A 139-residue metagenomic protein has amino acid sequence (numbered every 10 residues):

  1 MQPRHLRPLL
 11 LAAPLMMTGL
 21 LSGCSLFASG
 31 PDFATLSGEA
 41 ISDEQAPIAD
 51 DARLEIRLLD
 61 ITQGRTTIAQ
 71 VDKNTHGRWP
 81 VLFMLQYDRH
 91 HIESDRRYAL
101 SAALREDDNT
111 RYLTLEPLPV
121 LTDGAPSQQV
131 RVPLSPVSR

Functional and structural regions predicted by a protein language model:
Q2-A13: Bacterial N-terminal signal peptides that target proteins for export
L20-G23: C-terminal motif of bacterial Sec signal peptides marking the signal peptidase cleavage site
F27, P80-L82, V120-R139: Extracellular beta-sheet/turn segments enriched in Thr/Pro/Gly and aliphatic residues
A34-D43: A short, amphipathic beta-strand motif
S42-E44, D60, Y87, E106: Short solvent-exposed capping/turn motifs at the termini of beta-strands
Q45-D51, H91-E93: A short beta-turn/strand-edge loop motif at beta-sheet boundaries
T62-I92: Tryptophan-paired
S101-T114: Short acidic/polar inter-strand loop motif in beta-rich domains
